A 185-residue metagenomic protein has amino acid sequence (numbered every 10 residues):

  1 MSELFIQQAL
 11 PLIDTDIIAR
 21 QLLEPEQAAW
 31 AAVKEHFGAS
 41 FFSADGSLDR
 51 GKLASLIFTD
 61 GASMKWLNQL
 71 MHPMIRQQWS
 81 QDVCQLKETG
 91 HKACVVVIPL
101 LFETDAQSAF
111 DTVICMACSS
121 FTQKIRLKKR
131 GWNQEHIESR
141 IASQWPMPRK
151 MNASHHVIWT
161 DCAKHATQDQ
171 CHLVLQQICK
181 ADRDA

Functional and structural regions predicted by a protein language model:
M1-I13: A conserved segment at the C-terminal end of the G1
L4, W30-K34, S120-K128, E138: An amphipathic alpha-helix signature
P11, I17, S55, T112 (+1 more regions): Well-ordered beta-strand positions
I17-K92: ATP-dependent small-molecule kinase phosphotransfer cores that center on conserved nucleotide phosphate-binding segments
I17-R20, C118-F121, A142-S143, K164: Short, acidic/turn-prone active-site loops that include or flank metal/cofactor- and phosphate-binding residues
L67, V95, I158: Residue-level signature of catalytic and energy-coupling elements of molecular machines, predominantly ATP/GTP-dependent
W79, S108-A109, W132-D184: Small-molecule kinase domains that catalyze NTP-dependent phosphoryl transfer to phosphate-bearing small molecules
S80-E88, A93-K129: ATP-dependent NMP and nucleoside kinases share a basic, alpha-helical "lid"
